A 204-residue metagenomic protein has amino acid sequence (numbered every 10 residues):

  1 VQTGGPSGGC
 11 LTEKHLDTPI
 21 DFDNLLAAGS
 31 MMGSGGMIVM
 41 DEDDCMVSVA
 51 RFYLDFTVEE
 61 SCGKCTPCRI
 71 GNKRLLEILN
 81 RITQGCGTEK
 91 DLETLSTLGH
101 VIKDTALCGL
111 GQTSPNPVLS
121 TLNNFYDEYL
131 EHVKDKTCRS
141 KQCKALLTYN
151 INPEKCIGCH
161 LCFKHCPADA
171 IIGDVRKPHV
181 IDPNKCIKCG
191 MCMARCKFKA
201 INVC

Functional and structural regions predicted by a protein language model:
V1-T148: Redox cofactor-anchoring modules in respiratory/redox and cofactor-processing assemblies
S7, S114, K155, A170 (+1 more regions): Active-site-proximal loop/turn and secondary-structure-junction residues that shape catalytic pockets, frequently
S61-K64, K155, K185, R195: Short pre-active-site segment immediately N-terminal to redox-active cysteine/selenocysteine motifs in thiol-based
P67-K73, L161-P178, M191-C204: Iron-sulfur cluster-binding cysteine motifs and their immediate structural context in ferredoxin-like electron-transfer
Y149-K155: N-terminal pre-triad scaffold of radical SAM enzymes
I151, V180-I187: Flexible gly/pro/ser-rich segments immediately N-terminal to CXXCH heme-c attachment motifs in exported/periplasmic
